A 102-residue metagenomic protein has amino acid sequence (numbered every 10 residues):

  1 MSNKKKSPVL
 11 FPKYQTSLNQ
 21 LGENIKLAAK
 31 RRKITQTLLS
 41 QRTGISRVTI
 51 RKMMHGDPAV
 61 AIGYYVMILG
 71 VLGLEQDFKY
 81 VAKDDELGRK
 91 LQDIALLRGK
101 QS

Functional and structural regions predicted by a protein language model:
M1-S2: Intrinsically disordered, low-complexity and often Lys/Arg-enriched segments
S7-R31, V81: A short, Lys/Arg-rich alpha-helix, primarily the initiator
E23-L38, G99-S102: Short basic helix-loop element that most often maps to the first helix and adjoining turn of HTH DNA-binding modules
I25, L39-S40, I50-M53: Conserved hydrophobic/aromatic packing and binding residues within compact polymer-binding modules
G44-V60: Recognition helix of helix-turn-helix/homeodomain-like DNA-binding domains that insert into the DNA major groove
D57-G70: Short, basic-rich loop-to-helix N-cap that marks the start of a DNA-contacting helix
K79-S102: Short, charged recognition helix plus adjacent turn of helix-turn-helix-like nucleic-acid-binding domains
